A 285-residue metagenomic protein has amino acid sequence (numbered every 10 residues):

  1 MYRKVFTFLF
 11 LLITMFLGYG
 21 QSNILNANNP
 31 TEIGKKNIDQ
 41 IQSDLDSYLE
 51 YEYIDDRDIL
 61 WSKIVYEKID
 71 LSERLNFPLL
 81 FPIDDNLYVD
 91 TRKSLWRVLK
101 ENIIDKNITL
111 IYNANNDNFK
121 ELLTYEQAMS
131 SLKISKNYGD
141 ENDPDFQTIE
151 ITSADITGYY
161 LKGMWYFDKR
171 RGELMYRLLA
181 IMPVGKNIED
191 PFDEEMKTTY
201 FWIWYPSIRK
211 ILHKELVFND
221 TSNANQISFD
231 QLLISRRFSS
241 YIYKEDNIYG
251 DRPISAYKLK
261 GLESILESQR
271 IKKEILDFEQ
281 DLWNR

Functional and structural regions predicted by a protein language model:
M1-N29: Bacterial Sec-dependent N-terminal signal peptides
Q21-R170, I188, S207-R285: A domain-level signal for the mature, folded cores of soluble proteins
T157-Y159, G163, R177-P183, F201: Residue-level detector of short, conserved catalytic/binding motifs and their immediate flanks
E173, L178-P191, E195-K197: Extended serine/threonine-enriched, polar tracts that run as long, contiguous segments within proteins
T198-P206: Short solvent-exposed strand/turn elements
